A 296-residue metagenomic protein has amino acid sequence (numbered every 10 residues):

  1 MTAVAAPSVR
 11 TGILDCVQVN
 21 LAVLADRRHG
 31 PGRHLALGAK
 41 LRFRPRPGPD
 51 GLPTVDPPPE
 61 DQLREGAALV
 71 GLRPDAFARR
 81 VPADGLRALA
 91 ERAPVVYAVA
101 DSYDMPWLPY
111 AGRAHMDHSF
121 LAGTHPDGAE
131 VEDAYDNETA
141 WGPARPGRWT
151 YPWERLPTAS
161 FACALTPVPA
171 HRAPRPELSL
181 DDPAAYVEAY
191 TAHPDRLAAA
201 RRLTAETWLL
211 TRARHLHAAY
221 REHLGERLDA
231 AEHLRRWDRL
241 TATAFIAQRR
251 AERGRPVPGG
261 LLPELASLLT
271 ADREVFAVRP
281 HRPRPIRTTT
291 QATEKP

Functional and structural regions predicted by a protein language model:
T2-R28, H34-S160: Conserved active-site-adjacent core of cysteine acyl-enzyme catalytic domains
R10, P176-L180, R196, H233 (+1 more regions): Intrinsic-disorder-associated interaction segments
T11, P53, A173-E177, R201 (+1 more regions): Charge-dense, low-complexity intrinsically disordered segments
N20, Q62-E65, G85, D182-Y186 (+3 more regions): Exposed alpha-helical structural elements
D26-G30, Y220, V278: A structural signal for alpha-helix termini and helix-coil/disorder junctions
V55, C163-L165, I286-T288: Hydrophobic transmembrane signal anchors and adjacent membrane-proximal interface regions, especially in viral
G128-H223: Noncatalytic regulatory segments and standalone regulatory/sensor domains
R221-P296: Charged, long alpha-helical assembly modules
